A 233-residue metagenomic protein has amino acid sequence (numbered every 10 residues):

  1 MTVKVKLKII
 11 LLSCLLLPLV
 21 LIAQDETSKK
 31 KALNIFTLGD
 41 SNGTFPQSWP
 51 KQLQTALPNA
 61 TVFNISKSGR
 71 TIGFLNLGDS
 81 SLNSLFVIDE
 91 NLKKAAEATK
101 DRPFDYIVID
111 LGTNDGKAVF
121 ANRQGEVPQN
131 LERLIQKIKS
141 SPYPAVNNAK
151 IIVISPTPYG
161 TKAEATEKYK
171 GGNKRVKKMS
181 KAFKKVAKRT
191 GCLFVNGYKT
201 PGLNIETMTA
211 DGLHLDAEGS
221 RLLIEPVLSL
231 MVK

Functional and structural regions predicted by a protein language model:
M1-E26: Bacterial Sec-dependent N-terminal signal peptides
V3, D25, D89-K233: Alpha-helical cap/lid subdomain in secreted, periplasmic, or secretory-pathway luminal O-acyl-processing enzymes
I9, K30-K31, E206-T207: Short hydrophobic "helix-edge" motifs at membrane interfaces and signal-peptide entry regions
L16-P18, P50, P226: Alpha-helical transmembrane segments and their juxtamembrane interfaces
S28-T37, N42-E132: Conserved SGNH/GDSL esterase-like catalytic core that processes O-acyl groups on lipids and polysaccharides
